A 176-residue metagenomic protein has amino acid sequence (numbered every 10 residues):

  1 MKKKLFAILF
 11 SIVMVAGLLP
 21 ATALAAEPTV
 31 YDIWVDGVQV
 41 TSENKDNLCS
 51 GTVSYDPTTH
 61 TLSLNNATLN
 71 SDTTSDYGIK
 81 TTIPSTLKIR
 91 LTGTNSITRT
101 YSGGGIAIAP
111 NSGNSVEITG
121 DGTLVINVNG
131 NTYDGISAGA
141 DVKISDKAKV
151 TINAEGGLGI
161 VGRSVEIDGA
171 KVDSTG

Functional and structural regions predicted by a protein language model:
M1-L9: Positively charged n-region of N-terminal signal peptides that target proteins for export
I8, V15, L24-G176: A composition-driven surface/loop motif
